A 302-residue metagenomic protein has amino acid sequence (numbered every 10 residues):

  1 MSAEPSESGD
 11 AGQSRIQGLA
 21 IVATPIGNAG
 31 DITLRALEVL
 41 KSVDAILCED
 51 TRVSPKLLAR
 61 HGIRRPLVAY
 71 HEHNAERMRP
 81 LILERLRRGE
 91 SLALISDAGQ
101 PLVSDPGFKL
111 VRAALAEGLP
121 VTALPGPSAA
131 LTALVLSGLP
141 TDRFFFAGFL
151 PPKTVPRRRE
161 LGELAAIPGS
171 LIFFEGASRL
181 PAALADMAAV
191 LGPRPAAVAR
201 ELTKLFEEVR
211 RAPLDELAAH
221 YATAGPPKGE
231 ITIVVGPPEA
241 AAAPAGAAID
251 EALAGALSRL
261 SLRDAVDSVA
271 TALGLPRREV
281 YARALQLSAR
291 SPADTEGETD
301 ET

Functional and structural regions predicted by a protein language model:
S2-E72: Glycine-rich, flexible N-terminal cofactor/catalytic loop recognition
S2-P5, I16, S91, S170 (+1 more regions): A contiguous loop/helix-start segment that scaffolds small-molecule binding in enzyme catalytic cores
G18-V22, R88-S96, F144, G169-F173 (+1 more regions): Generic beta-sheet signal
L40-I46, G118-T122, S170-L171: Short active-site oxyanion
C48, A123-G126, F173, V198: General beta-strand structural signal in soluble alpha/beta enzymes
A69-R77, L150-K153: Conserved helicase motor
R87-T132, S178-A182: A glycine-rich beta-strand to alpha-helix segment that forms a phosphate/ribose-binding loop at ligand/cofactor sites
K109-I167: Class I SAM-dependent methyltransferase SAM-binding "motif I" and its flanking Rossmann-like core
